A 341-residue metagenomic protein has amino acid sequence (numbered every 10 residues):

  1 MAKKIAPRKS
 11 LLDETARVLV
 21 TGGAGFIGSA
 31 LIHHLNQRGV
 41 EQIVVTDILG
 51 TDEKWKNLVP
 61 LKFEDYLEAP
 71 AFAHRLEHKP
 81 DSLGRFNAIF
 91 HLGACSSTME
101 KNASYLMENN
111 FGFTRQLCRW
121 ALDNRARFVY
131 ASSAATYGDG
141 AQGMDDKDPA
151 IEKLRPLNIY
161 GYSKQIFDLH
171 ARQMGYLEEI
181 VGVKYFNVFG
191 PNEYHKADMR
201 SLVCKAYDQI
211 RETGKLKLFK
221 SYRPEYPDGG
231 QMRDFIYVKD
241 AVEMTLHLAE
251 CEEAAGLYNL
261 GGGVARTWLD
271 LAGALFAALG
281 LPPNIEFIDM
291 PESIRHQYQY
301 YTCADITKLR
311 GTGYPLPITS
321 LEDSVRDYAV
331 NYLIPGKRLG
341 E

Functional and structural regions predicted by a protein language model:
A2-L11, T319-E341: Amphipathic terminal alpha-helices
V18-R38: N-terminal Rossmann NAD(P)H-binding glycine-rich loop of SDR-like oxidoreductase domains
V45-F72: Glycine-rich phosphate-binding loop and adjoining beta1-alpha1-beta2 segment of Rossmann-like nucleotide-binding folds
P60, A69-N109: NAD(P)H-binding glycine-rich loop region in Rossmannoid oxidoreductase-like domains and their noncatalytic homologs
E108, G112-Q116, D123, T136-F189 (+2 more regions): Catalytic helix-loop patch of NAD(P)-dependent Rossmann-fold dehydrogenases
V188-C204, E212, R223, P227-Q231 (+4 more regions): Glycine/proline-rich active-site loop of Rossmann-fold NAD(P)-dependent oxidoreductases
S221-Y226, L257-Y258, A272, G280-Y301: C-terminal "lid/loop" region of Rossmann-like NAD(P)-dependent oxidoreductases
A241, T245, L260, L271 (+2 more regions): Non-catalytic, hydrophobic alpha-helical segments
